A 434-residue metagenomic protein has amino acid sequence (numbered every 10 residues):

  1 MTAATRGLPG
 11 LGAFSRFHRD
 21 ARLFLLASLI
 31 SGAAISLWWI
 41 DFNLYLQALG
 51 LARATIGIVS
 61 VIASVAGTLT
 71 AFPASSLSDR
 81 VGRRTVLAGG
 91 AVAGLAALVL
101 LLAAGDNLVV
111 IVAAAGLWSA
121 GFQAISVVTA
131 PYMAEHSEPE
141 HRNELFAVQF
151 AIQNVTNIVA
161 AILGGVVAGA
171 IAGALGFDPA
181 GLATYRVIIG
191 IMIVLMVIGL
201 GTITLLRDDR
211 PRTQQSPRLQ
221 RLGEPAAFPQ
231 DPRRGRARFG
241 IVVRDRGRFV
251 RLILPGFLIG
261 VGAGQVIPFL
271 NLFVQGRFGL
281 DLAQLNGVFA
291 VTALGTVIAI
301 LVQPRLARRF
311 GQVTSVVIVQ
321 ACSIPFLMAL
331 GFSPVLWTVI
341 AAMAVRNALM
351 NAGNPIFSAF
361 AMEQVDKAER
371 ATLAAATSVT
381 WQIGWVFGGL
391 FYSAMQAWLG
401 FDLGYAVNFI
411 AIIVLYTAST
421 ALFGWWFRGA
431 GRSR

Functional and structural regions predicted by a protein language model:
T2-H18, D208-L254: Juxtamembrane intracellular "pre-TM" segments in multi-pass secondary transporters
L8-A66, R248-F289: Helix-loop boundary and gating motifs at the non-cytosolic
L29, A97, L108-I125, F257 (+1 more regions): Hydrophobic core of transmembrane alpha-helices in multi-pass small-molecule transporters, especially MFS/SLC-type
I58-S75, A290-V302: Central cavity-lining transmembrane alpha-helices of secondary-active solute carriers, predominantly the Major
T70-G82, A168, A299-Q312, Q396-A397: Helix-to-loop junctions at the C-terminal end of transmembrane segments in multipass secondary transporters
T85-L100, T314-A329: Structural signature of the two symmetry-related core transmembrane helices
G169-I193, A394-Y416: A membrane-interface helix-boundary motif in multi-pass transporters
V194-R207, I410-R434: Multi-pass alpha-helical transporter architecture, strongest for 12-TM Major Facilitator/SLC carriers used
